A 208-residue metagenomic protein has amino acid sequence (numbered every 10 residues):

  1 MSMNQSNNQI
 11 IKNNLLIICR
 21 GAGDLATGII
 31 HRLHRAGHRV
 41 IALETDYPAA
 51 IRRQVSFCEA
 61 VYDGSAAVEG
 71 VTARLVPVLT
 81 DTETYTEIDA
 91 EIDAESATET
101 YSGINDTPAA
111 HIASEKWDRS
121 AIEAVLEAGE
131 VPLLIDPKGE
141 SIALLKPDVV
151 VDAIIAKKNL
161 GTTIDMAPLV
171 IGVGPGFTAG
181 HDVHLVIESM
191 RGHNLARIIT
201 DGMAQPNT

Functional and structural regions predicted by a protein language model:
M1-S2, G37: Short intrinsically disordered, low-complexity coil segments enriched in acidic
I10-A94, Y101-T208: Well-ordered secondary-structure scaffolds
